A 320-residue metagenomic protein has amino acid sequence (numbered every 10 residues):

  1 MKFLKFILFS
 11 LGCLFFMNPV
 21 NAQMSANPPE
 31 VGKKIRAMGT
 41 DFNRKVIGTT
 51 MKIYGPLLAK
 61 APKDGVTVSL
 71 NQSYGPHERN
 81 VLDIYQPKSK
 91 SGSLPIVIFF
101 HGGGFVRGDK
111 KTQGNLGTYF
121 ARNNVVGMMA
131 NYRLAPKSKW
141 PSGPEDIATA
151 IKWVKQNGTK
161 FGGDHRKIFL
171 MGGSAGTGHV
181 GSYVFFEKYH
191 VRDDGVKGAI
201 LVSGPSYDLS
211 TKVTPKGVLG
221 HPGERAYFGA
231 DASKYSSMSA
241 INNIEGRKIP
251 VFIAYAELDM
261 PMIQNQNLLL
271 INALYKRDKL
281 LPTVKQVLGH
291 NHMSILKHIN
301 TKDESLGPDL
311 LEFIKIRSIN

Functional and structural regions predicted by a protein language model:
K34-G92: N-terminal cap/lid segment of alpha/beta-hydrolase-fold proteins
A61, L209-N243: Mobile cap/lid helix-loop segments that gate and shape the active-site cleft of serine hydrolases
S93-G104: Short beta-strand element of the alpha/beta-hydrolase
G108-K110, L116, M128-R166, N300-T301: Catalytic nucleophile-loop/oxyanion-hole region of alpha/beta-hydrolase and closely related hydrolase-like folds
T112, A240, I249, I263-L274: Short alpha-helix in the alpha/beta-hydrolase fold that links the catalytic acid
T149-P215: Primarily recognizes the serine-hydrolase "nucleophile elbow" in alpha/beta-hydrolase and SGNH/GDSL folds
R247, I253-Y255: Short beta-strand/loop motif that positions the catalytic acidic residue of the alpha/beta-hydrolase fold
A254, Q264, L268-I271, Y275-N320: C-terminal catalytic histidine-bearing segment of alpha/beta-hydrolase fold enzymes
